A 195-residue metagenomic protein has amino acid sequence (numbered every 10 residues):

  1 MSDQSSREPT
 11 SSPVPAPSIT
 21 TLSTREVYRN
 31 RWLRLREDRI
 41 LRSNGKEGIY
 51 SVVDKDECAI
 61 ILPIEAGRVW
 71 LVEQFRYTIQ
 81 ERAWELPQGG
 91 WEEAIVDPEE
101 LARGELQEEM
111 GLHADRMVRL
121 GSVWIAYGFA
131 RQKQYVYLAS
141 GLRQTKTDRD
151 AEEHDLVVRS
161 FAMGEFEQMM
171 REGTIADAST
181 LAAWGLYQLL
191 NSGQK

Functional and structural regions predicted by a protein language model:
S2-R7, V14-A16, V53, A59-G104 (+1 more regions): Conserved Nudix-box catalytic region and its N-terminal flanking loop in Nudix hydrolases and closely related
I19-I60, E65: Acidic, metal-coordinating catalytic segment for phosphate/diphosphate chemistry, firing primarily on the Nudix
N30, T78, A126-F129: Short glycine/serine/proline-enriched coil/turn segments at secondary-structure junctions
G48, E57-I60, E65, G89-S179: Unchanged
L189-K195: Generic C-terminal helix-cap and adjacent flexible tail
